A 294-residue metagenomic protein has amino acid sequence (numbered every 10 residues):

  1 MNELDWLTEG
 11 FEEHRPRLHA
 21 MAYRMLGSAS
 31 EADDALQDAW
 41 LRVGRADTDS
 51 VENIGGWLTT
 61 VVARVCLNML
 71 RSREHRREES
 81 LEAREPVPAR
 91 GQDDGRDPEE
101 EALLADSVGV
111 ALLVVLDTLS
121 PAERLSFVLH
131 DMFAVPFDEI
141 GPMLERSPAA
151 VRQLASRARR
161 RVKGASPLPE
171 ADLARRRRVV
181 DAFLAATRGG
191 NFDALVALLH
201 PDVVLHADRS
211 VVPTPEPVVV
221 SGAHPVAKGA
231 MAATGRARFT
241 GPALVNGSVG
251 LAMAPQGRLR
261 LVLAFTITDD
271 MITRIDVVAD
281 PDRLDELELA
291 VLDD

Functional and structural regions predicted by a protein language model:
M1-D34, D38-F183, N191, L198: Active-site-adjacent scaffolding segments
F183, L195, V203, F265 (+1 more regions): Hydrophobic pocket/interface hotspot
P201-T240: A solvent-exposed, acidic/Ser-Thr-rich amphipathic alpha-helical stretch
P225-K228, T234-A243, G247, M253-P255 (+1 more regions): Flexible loop/N-cap segments at domain edges
S248-I272, D276-V278: Exposed beta-sheet edge and beta->alpha loop/turn motif
V278-D294: Low-complexity, intrinsically disordered terminal/linker segments enriched in charged and Gly/Pro repeats
